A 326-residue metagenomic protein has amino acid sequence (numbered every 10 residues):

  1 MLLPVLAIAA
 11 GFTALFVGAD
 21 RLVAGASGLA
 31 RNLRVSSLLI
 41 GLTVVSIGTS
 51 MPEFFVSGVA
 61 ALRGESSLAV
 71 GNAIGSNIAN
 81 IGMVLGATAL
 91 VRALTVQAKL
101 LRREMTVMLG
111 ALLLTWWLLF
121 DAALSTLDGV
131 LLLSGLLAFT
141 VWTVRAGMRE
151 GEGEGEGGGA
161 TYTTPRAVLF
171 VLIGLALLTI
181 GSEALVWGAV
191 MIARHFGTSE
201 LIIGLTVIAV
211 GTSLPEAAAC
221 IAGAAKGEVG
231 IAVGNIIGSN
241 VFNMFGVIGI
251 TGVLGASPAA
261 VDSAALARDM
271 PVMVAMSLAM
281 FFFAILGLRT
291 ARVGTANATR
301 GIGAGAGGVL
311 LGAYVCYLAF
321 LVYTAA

Functional and structural regions predicted by a protein language model:
M1-A326: Hydrophobic alpha-helical segments, chiefly the membrane-spanning helices and signal/signal-anchor peptides
